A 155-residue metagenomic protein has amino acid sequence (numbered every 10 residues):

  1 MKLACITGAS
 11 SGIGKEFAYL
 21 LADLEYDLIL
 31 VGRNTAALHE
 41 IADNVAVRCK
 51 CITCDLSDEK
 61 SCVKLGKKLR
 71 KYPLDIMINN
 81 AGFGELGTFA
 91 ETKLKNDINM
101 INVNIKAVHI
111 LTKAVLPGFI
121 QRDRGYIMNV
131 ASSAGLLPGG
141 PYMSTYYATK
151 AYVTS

Functional and structural regions predicted by a protein language model:
S10-S11: Conserved glycine-rich cofactor-binding loop
L24-E40: Conserved glycine-rich Rossmann-like NAD(P)H-binding loop of the short-chain dehydrogenase/reductase
T53-K64, L94: The beta1-alpha1 cofactor-binding region of Rossmann-like NAD(H)/NADP(H)-dependent oxidoreductases
N80-E85: Conserved NAD(P)H cofactor-binding loop of Rossmann-fold oxidoreductase domains
T88-F89, N96-I101: Substrate-binding pocket helix/loop in short-chain dehydrogenase/reductase
T112, T149: Active-site helix of classical SDR
S132: Residue(s) in the substrate-gating loop at a strand-loop-helix junction that position the organic substrate next
